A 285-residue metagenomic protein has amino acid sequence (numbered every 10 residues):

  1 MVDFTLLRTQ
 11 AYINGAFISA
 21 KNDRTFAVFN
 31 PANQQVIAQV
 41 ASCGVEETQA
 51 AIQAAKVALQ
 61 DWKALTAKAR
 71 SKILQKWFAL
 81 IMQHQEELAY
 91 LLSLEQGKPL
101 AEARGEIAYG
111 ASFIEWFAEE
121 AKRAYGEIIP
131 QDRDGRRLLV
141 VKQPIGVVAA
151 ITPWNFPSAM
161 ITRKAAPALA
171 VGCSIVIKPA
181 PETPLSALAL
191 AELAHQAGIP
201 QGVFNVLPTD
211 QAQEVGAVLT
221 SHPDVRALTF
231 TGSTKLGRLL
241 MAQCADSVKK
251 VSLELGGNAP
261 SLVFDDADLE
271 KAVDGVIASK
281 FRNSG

Functional and structural regions predicted by a protein language model:
M1-Q39, K72, K76, G126-I151: Terminal low-complexity tails and localization/encapsulation signals of metabolic enzymes
Q34, R70, L92, I114 (+4 more regions): Residue-level signal for inorganic ion chemistry
Q35-A124, G135: Glycine-rich loop-to-alpha-helix module at the N-terminal edge of alpha/beta enzyme cores
E127-G202, R226, V248: Conserved small-residue-rich beta-alpha loop and adjacent elements that most often cradle the phosphate/pyrophosphate
R137-L138, N205-R226: A structured beta-alpha segment of the ubiquitous adenosine-cofactor-binding alpha/beta core
A165-A166, G216, G237: Generic hydrophobic/aromatic pocket-lining and core-packing "Φ" positions
A227, K235-G285: ALDH superfamily catalytic-core signature
